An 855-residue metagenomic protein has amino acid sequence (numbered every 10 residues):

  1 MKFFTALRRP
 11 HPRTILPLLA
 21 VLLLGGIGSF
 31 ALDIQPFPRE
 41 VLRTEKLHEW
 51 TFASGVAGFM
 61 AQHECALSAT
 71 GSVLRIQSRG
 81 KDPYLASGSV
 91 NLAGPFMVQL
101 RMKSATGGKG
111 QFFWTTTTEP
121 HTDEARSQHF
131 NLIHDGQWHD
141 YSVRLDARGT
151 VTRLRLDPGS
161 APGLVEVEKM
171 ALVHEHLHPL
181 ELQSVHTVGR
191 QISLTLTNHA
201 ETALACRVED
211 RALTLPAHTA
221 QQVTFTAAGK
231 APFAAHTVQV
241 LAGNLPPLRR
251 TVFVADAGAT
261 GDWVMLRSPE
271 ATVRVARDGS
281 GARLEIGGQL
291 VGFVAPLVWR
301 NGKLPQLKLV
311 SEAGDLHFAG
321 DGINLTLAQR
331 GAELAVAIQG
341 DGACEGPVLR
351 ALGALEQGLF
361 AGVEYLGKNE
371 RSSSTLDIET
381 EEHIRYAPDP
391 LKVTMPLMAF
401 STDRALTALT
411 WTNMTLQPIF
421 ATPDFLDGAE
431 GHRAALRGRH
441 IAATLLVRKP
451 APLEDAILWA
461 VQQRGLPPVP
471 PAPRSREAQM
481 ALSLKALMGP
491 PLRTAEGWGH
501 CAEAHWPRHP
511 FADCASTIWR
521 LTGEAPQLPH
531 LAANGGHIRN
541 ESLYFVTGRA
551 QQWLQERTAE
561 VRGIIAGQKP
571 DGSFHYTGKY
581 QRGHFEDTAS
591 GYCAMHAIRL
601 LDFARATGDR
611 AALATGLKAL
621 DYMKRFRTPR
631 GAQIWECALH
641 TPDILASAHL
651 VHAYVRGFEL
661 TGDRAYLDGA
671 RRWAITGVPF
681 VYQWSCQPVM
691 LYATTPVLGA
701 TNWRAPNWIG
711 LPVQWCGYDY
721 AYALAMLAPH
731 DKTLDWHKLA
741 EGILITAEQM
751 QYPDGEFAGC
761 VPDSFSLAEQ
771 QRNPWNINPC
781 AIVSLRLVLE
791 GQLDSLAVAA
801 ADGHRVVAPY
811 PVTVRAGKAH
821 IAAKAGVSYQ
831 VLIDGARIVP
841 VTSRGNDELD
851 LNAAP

Functional and structural regions predicted by a protein language model:
P17-G26: Bacterial N-terminal signal peptides
L32-E64, V264-R267, P473-A478: Extracellular carbohydrate-recognition regions
A53-S72, K303-K308: Extracellular glycan-recognition surfaces and repeat-rich motifs
V73-T150, A161-E166, V173-H176: Extracellular ligand-binding interfaces
I76, F113-H129, H134, V173 (+8 more regions): Carbohydrate-recognition beta-sandwich/jelly-roll modules in extracellular/periplasmic carbohydrate-active proteins
S104-G108, R148-G149, N198-A203, A823-S828: Short proline/glycine-enriched turn/loop motifs at strand-loop junctions of beta-rich domains
S184-G189: Short, solvent-exposed loop/linker segments at the N-terminal edge of repeated beta-sheet extracellular domains
L453-G826, G835: Glycan-recognition and catalytic cores of secretory/periplasmic carbohydrate-active enzymes
